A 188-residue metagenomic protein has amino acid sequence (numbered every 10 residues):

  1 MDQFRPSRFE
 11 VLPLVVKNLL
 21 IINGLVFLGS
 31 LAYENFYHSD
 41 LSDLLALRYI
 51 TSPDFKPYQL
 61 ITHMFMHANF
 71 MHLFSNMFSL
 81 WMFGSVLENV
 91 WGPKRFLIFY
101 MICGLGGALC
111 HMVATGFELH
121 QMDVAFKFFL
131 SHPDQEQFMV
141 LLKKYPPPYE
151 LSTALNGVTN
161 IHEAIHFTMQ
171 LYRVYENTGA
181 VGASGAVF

Functional and structural regions predicted by a protein language model:
M1-F188: A detector for small-residue-rich transmembrane helices and their helix-helix packing motifs
